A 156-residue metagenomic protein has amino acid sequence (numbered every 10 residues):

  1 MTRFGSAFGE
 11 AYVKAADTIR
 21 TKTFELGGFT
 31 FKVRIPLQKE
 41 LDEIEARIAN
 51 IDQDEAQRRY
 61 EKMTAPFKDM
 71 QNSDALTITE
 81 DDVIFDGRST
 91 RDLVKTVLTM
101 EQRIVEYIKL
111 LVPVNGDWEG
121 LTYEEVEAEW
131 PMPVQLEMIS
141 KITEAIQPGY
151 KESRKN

Functional and structural regions predicted by a protein language model:
T2-D17: Extended acidic low-complexity intrinsically disordered regions
T18-I19, F29, R34-N156: Short, surface-exposed, charged amphipathic helix/loop patches that serve as local interaction elements
T23-E25: A general beta-strand register signal
